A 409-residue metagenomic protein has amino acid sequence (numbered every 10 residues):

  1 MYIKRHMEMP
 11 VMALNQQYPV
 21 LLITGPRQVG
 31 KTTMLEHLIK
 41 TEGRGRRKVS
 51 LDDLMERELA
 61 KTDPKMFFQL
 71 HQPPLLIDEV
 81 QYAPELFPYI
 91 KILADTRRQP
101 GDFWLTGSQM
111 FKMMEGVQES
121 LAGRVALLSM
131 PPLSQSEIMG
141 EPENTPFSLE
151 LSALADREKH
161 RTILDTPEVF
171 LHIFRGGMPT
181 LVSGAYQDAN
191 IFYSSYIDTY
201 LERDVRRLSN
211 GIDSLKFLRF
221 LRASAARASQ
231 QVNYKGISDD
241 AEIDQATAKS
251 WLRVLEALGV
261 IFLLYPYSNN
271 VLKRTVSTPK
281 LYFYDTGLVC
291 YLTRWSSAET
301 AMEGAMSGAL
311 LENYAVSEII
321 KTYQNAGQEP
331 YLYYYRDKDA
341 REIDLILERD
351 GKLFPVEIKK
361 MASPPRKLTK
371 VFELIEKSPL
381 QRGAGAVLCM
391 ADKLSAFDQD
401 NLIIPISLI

Functional and structural regions predicted by a protein language model:
Y2-L14: Pre-Walker A adenine-sensing motif
I23: Hydrophobic anchor at the beta1->P-loop junction of P-loop NTPases
K31: Conserved lysine of the Walker
M34: Hydrophobic positions on the alpha1 helix immediately C-terminal to the Walker A/P-loop
F87-F111, Q118-E119: Conserved catalytic/switch belt of AAA+ P-loop NTPases
M110, M114-A226, Q230-Q231: Interdomain motor-coupling "hinge/lid" segment immediately C-terminal to the ATP-binding subdomain of NTP-driven enzymes
V182-L353: Accessory nucleic acid-recognition modules appended to NTPase machines
A391-I409: Domain-level recognition of nuclease-like catalytic cores that cleave nucleotide substrates
